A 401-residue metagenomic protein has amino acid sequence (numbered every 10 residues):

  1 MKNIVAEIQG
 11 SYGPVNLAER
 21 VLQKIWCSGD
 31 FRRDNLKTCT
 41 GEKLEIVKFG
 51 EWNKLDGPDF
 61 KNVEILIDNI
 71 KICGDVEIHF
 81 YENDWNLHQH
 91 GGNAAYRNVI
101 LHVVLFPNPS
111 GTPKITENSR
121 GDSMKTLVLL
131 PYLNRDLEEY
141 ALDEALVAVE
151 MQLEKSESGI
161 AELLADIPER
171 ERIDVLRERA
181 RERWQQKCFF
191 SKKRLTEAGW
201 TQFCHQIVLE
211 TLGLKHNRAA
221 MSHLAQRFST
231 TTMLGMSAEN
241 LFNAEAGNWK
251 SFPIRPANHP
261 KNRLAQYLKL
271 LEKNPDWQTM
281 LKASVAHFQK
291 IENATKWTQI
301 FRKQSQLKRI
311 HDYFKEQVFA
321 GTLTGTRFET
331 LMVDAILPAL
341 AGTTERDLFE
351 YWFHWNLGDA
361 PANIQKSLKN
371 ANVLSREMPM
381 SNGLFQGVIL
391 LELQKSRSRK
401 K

Functional and structural regions predicted by a protein language model:
A6-E45: Short Lys/Arg-enriched alpha/beta "domain-start" segment
L44-P58, E64-D68: Active-site metal-binding core of divalent-cation-utilizing nuclease and nuclease-like domains
E51, K61-I65, W85, F106-G111 (+5 more regions): A conserved ligand/cofactor-binding region detector
D59-G111: A broadly used, surface-exposed interaction patch
V103-T232: Internal, well-ordered alpha/beta segment that forms a basic, Gly-enriched binding/recognition surface
I173-K400: Hydrophobic, aromatic-lined core segments that form the binding pocket/scaffold for planar heteroaromatic ligands
